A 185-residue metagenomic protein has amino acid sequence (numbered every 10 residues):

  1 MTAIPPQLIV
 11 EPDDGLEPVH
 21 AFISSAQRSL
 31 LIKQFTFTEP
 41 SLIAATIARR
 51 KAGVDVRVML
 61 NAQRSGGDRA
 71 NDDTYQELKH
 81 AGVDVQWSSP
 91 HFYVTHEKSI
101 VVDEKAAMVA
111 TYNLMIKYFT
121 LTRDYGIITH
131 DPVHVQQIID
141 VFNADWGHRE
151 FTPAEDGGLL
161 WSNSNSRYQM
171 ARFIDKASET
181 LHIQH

Functional and structural regions predicted by a protein language model:
M1-Q27, K33-S178: HKD-type phospholipase D/PLD-like phosphodiesterase module
